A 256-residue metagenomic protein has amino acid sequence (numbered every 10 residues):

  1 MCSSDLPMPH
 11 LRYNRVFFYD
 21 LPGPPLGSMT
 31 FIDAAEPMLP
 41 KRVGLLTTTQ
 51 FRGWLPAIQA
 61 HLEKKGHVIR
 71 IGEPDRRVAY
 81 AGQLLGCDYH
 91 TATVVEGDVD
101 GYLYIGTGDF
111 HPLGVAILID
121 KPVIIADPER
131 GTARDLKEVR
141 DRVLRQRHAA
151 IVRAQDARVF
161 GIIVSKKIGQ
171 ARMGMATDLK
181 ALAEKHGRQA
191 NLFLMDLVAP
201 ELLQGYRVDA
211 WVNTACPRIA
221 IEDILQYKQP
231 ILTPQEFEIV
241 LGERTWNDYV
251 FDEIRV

Functional and structural regions predicted by a protein language model:
M1-S3: Short, small-residue-biased leader/transition segments that mark boundaries at the very start of proteins
M8-R140: Conserved, well-structured core segments that form the ligand-binding/active-site neighborhood of functional domains
H10-L11, Y19-G23, E129-A133, P217-V256: Peripheral docking tails and interdomain loops at the edges of cofactor- or intermediate-handling domains
R42-L45, Y89-Y102, R142-D156, V212-R218 (+1 more regions): A polyampholytic, Gly/Pro-enriched intrinsically disordered region
F51-A57, G169-R172, P200-E201, A220-I221: Short, charged/polar "capping" segments at the starts of alpha-helices and the immediately preceding loops
R76-A79, L194-P200: Short acidic loop-to-helix transition motifs that present clustered carboxylates
F110-Q189, L197-G205: Redox- and metal-dependent alpha/beta enzyme cores, enriched for Fe-S-associated oxidoreductases and cofactor-handling
F193-D196, A210-A215: A conserved acidic, glycine/proline-rich C-terminal tail/linker
